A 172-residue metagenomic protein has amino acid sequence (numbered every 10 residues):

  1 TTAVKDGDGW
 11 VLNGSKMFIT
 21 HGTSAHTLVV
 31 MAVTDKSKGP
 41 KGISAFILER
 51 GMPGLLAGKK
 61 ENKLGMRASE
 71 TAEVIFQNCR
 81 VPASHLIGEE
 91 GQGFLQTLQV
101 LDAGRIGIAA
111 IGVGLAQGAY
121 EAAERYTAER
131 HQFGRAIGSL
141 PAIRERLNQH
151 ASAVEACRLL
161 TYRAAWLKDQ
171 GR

Functional and structural regions predicted by a protein language model:
A3-V4: A structural signal for short hydrophobic beta-strand segments in well-ordered beta-sheet cores
G7-V11, T27, T71: A generic structural signal for beta-strand entry/edge sites
N13-A57: A short core secondary-structure module
M52-A156: Glycine-rich beta->alpha junctions and the first turn(s) of the following alpha-helix
K168-R172: Short, intrinsically disordered, charge-balanced linker/junction segments flanking boundaries in proteins
